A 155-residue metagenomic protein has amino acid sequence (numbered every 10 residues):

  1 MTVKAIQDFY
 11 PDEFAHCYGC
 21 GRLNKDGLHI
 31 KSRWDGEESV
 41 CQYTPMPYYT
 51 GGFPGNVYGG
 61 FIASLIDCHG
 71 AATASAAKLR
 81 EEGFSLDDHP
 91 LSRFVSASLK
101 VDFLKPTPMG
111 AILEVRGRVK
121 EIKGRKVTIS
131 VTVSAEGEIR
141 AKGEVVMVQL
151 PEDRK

Functional and structural regions predicted by a protein language model:
M1-F53: Non-catalytic linker/capping segments at the edges of enzyme domains
M1-P11, K105-K155: HotDog/MaoC-like acyl-thioester-processing domains
P11-A15, S64-D67, E81-E82, S92-S96: Short acidic/polar alpha-helix capping motifs at helix-coil junctions
D26-H29, S96-K100, E114-R116, S130: Conserved beta-strand residues within beta-sheet cores
V40-C68, A72-A77: A conserved, well-ordered hydrophobic junction motif at loop->secondary-structure transitions
Y43-P45, F103, Q149: Hydrophobic residues in beta-strands and at strand termini
A72-E114: Hydrophobic beta-strand-centered segment that forms part of the acyl-chain substrate-binding groove
